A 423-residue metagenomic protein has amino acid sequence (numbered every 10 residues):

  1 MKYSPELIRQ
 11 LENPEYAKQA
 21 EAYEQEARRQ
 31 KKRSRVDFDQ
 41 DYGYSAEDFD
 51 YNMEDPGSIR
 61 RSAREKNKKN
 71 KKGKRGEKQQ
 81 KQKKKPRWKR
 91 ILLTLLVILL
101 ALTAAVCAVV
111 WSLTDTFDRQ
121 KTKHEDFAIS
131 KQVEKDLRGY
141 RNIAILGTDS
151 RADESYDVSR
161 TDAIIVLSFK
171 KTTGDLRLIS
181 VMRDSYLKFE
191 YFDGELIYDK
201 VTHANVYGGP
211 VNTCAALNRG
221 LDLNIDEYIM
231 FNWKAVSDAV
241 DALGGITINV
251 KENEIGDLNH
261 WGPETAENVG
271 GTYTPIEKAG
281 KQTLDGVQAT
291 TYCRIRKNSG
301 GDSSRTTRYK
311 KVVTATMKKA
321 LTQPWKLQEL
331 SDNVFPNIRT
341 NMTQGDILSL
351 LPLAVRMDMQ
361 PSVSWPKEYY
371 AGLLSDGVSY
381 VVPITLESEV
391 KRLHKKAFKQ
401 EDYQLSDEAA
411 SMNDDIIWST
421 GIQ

Functional and structural regions predicted by a protein language model:
K2-D41, S45-Q423: Non-catalytic, solvent-exposed segments at the cell envelope interface
